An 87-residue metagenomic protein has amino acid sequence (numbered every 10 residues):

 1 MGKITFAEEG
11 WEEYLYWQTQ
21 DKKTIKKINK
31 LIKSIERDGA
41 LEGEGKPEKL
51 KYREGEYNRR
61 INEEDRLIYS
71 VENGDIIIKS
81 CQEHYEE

Functional and structural regions predicted by a protein language model:
M1-I4, E9-I25, E44, Y57-R66 (+1 more regions): Enriched for short, Lys/Arg-rich terminal
T19-D38: A short, compositionally biased N-terminal segment around positions ~18-40 that is enriched in charged/polar residues
K33-R60: A short, surface-exposed loop/turn module that caps and links secondary-structure elements
